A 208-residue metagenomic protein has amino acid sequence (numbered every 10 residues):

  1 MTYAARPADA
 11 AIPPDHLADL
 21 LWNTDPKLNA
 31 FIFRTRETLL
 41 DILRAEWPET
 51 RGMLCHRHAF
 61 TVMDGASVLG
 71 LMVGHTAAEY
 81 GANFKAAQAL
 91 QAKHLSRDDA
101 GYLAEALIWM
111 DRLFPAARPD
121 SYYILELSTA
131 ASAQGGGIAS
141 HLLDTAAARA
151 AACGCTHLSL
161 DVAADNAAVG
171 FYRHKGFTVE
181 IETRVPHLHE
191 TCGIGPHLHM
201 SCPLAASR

Functional and structural regions predicted by a protein language model:
M1-I12, C202-R208: Conserved N-terminal entry element of GNAT/NAT acetyltransferase domains
A4-D19, L28-F31, A77: A short beta-loop-alpha structural element at the N-terminal edge of CoA-dependent acyl/N-acetyltransferase catalytic
E37-A59, D64-G65, L69, D111-L113: Active-site rim helix/loop that mediates acceptor-substrate recognition in acyltransferases
T61, S67-T76, Y123, S128: Conserved beta-strand in the GNAT
A78-G81, S159-D161, T178-I194, L198-H199: Conserved catalytic-core motifs of GNAT/GCN5-like acyltransferases
A78-S121, H187: Conserved acyl-donor/pantetheine-binding loop and adjacent beta-alpha core of acyl/acetyltransferases and related
D120-Y122, A150-D161: Conserved GNAT acetyl-CoA-binding A-motif
G135-A148, H174: Conserved acetyl-CoA-binding loop-helix of GNAT-fold acetyltransferases
